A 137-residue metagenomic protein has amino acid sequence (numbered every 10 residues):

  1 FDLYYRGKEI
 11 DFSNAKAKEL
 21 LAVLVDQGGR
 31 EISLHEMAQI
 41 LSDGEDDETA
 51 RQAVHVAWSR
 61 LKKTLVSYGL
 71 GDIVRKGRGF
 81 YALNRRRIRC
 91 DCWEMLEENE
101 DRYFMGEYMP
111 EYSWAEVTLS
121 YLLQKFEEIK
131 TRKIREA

Functional and structural regions predicted by a protein language model:
F1-A137: Intrinsically disordered, low-complexity protein-interaction/activation regions
